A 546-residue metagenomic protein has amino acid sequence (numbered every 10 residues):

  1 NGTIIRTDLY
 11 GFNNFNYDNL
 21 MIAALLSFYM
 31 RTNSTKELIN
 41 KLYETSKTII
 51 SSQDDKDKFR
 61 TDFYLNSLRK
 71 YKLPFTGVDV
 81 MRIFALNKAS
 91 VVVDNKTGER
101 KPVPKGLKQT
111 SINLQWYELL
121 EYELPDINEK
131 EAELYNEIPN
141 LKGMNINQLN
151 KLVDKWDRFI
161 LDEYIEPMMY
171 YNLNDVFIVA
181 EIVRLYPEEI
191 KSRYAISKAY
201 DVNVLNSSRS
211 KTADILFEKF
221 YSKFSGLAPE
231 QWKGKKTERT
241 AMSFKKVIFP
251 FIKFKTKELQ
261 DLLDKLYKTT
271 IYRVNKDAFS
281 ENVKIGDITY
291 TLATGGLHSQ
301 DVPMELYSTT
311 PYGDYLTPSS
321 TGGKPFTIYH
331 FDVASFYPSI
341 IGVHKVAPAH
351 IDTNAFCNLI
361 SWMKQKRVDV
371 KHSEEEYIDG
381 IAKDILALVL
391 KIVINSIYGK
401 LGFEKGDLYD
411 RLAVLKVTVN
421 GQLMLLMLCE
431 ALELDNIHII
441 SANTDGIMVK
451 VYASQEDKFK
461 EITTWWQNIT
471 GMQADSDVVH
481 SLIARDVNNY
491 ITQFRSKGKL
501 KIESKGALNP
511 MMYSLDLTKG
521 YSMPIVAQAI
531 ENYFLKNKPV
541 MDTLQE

Functional and structural regions predicted by a protein language model:
G2-E546: Conserved acidic
